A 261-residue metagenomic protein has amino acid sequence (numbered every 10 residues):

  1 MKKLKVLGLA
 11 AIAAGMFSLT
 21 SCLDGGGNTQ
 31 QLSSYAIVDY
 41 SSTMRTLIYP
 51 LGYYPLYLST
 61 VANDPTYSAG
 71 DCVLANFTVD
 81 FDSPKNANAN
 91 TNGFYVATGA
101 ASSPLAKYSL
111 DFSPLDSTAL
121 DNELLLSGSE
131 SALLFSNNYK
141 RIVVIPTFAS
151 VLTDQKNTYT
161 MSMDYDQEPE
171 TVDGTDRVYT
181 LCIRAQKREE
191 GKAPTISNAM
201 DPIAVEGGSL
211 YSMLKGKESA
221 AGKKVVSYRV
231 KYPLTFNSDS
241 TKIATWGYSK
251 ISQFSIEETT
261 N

Functional and structural regions predicted by a protein language model:
M1-L9: Bacterial N-terminal signal peptides that target proteins for export
L4, L23-E123, N261: Acidic/polar, low-complexity intrinsically disordered N-terminal segments immediately downstream of a Sec signal
F17-S21: C-terminal motif of bacterial Sec signal peptides marking the signal peptidase cleavage site
Y67-A69, N137-R141, T175, A220-K224: Solvent-exposed loop and beta-edge segments used for protein-protein assembly and interaction
G128-N198: Short helix-loop boundary/capping segments
K187-T235: Short, solvent-exposed, Trp/other aromatic-anchored flexible loops in extracytoplasmic proteins
F236-N261: Short beta-strand elements
